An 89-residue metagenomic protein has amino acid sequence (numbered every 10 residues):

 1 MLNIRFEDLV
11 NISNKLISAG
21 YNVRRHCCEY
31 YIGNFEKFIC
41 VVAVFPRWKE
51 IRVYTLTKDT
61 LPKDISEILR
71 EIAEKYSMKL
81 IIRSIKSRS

Functional and structural regions predicted by a protein language model:
M1-N14, S18-A19, R88: Terminal, regulation- and interaction-focused segments at domain boundaries
V10, P46-S89: C-terminal basic regulatory modules in eukaryotic proteins
V10-I12, Y21, C40, L69: Generic structural signal for short, flexible, solvent-exposed coil/loop and linker residues
I12-K15, N34-K37, L61-D64: Short amphipathic alpha-helical surface micro-motifs
I17-S18, N22-V42: Ser/Thr-rich, low-complexity intrinsically disordered terminal regions
